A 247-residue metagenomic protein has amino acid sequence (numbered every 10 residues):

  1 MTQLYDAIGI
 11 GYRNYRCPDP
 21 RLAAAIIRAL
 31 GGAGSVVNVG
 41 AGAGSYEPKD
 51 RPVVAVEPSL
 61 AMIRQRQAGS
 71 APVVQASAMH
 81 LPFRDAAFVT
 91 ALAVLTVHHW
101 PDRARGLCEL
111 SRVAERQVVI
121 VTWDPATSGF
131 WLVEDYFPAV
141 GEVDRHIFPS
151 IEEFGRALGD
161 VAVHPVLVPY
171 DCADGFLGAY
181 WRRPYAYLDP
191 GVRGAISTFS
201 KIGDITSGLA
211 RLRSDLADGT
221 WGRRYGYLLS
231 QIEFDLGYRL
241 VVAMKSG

Functional and structural regions predicted by a protein language model:
M1-V37, S45, L60-Q65, R182 (+1 more regions): Conserved class I S-adenosyl-L-methionine
S35-L81, R105: Class I SAM-dependent methyltransferase SAM/SAH-binding core
L92: A conserved beta-strand element that flanks and buttresses the S-adenosyl-L-methionine
L95-H99, T122: Short catalytic micro-motifs in class I SAM-dependent methyltransferases
A104-V118: A short glycine-rich, Lys/Arg-flanked "PGG" loop and its adjoining helix->strand segment in the class I
Q117-E152, D171-G178: Conserved class I S-adenosyl-L-methionine
A162-G247: Conserved Class I S-adenosyl-L-methionine
